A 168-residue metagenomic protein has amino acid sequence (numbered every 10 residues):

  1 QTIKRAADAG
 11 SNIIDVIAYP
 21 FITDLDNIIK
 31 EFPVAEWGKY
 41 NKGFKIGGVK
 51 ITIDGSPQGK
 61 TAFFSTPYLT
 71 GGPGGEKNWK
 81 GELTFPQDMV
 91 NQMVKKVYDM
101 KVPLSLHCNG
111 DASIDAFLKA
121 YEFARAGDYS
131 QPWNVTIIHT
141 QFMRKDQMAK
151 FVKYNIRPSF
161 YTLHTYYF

Functional and structural regions predicted by a protein language model:
T2-K4, I114-E122, A149, F168: Histidine/acidic-residue-rich catalytic or RNA/ligand-binding cores of hydrolases and nuclease-related proteins
I3-D111, M148-L163: Metal-coordinating catalytic core of metallo-dependent amide/deamination hydrolases
K96, K119-G127: Conserved helix-loop functional segments at active or binding sites
D111-I114, R144: Alpha-helix N-cap/helix-start and coil->helix boundary motif
A126-F168: C-terminal active-site-proximal or functional interface alpha/beta core segments in diverse enzymes
